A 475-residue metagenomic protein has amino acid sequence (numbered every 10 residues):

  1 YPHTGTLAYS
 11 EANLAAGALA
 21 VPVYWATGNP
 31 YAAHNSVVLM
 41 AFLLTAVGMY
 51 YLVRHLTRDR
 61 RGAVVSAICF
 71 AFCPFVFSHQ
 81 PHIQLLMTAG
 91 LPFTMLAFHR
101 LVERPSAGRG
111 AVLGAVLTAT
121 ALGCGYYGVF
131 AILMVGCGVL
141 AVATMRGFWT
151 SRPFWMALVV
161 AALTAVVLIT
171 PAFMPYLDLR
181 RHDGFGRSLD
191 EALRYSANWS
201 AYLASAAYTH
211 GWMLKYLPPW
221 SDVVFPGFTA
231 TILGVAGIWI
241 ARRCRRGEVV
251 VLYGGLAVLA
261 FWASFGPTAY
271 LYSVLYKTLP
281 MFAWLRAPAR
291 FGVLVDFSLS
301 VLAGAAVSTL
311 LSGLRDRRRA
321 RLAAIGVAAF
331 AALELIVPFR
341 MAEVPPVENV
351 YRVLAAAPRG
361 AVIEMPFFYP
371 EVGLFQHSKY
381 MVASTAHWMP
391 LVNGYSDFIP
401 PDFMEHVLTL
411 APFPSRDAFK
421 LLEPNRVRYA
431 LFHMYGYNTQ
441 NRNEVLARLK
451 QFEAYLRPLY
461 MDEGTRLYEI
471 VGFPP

Functional and structural regions predicted by a protein language model:
Y1-T45, C73-S78, H82-T88, L193-Y216 (+2 more regions): Membrane-interface coil-to-helix junctions
V37-L56, R60-T144, A161-A172, V327-E334: Membrane-embedded helix bundles of polyisoprenyl
S78-L85, E191-N198, W212-D222, G255-V301 (+3 more regions): Membrane-helix boundary/interfacial segments in multi-pass membrane proteins
A115-V116, W149-M174, L189, L193-R194 (+2 more regions): Hydrophobic alpha-helical membrane-interfacial segments at the cytosolic entry of transmembrane helices
M145-L158, V235-S273, G313-R321: Membrane-interface helix-loop-helix junctions at transmembrane boundaries of multi-pass membrane enzymes, predominantly
V159-L163, V301, A305-I336: Signature aromatic-anchored transmembrane alpha helix within multi-pass, membrane-resident enzymes that catalyze glycan
A162-I240, W262, W284: Periplasmic/ER-lumenal interhelical loops and adjacent helix-loop junctions in multi-pass membrane proteins
G326-P475: Extracytoplasmic
